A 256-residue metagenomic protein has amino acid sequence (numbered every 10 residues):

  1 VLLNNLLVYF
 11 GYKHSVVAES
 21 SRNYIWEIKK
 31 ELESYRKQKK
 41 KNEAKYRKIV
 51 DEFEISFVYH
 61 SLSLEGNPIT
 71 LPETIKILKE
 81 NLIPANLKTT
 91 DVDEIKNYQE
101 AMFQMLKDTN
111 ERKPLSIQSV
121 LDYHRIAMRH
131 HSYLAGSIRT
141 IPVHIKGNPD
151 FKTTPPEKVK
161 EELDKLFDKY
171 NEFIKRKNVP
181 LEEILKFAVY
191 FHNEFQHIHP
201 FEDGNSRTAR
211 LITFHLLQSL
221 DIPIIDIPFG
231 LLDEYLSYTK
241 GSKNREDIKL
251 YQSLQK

Functional and structural regions predicted by a protein language model:
V1-K256: FIC/Doc superfamily catalytic core
